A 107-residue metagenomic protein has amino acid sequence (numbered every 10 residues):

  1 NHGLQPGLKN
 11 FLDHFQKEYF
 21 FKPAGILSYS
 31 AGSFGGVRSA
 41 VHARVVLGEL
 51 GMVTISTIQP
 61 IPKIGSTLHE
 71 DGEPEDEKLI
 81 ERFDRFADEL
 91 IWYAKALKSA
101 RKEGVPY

Functional and structural regions predicted by a protein language model:
N1-G51: Helix-loop-strand module that forms the ligand-binding subsite of alpha/beta enzymes
V53-Y107: Glycine-rich phosphate/pyrophosphate-binding loop and the adjoining helix
